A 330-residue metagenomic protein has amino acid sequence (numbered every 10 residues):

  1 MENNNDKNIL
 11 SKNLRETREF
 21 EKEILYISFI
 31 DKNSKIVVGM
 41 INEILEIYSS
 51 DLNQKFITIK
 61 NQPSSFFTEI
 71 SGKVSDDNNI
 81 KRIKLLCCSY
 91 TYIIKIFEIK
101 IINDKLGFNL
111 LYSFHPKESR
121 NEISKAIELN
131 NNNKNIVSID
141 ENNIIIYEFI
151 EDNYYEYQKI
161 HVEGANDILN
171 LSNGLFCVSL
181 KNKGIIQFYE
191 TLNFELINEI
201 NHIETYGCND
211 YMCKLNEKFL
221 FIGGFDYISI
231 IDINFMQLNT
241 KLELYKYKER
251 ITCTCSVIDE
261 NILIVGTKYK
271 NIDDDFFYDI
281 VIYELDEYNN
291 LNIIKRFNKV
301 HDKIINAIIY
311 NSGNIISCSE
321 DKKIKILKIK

Functional and structural regions predicted by a protein language model:
E2-K22, F108, L291-I294: A short helix->beta-strand "capping" segment at the edge of beta-propeller domains
T17-E43: Beta-strand-rich domains and repeat architectures in extracellular enzymes and scaffolds, especially beta-propellers
T17-I24, I59-F67, F114-I123, I160-A165 (+3 more regions): WD40/WD-repeat beta-propeller blade N-cap
I27, E69-I70, A126-I127, I168 (+3 more regions): Hydrophobic core register within WD40 beta-propeller blades
S34, K81-I83, N132-K134, N173-L175 (+3 more regions): Short coil/turn segments that connect the beta-strands within blades of beta-propeller domains
G39-N42, C88-T91, I139-E141, S179-N182 (+3 more regions): Conserved strand-to-loop turn within each blade of WD40 beta-propeller repeats
L45-S50, I94-I99, Y147-E148, I186-Y189 (+4 more regions): WD40-repeat beta-propellers
I304-K330: Blade-level signature of beta-propeller repeat domains, shared across WD40, Kelch, NHL, RCC1 and BNR/Asp-box propellers
